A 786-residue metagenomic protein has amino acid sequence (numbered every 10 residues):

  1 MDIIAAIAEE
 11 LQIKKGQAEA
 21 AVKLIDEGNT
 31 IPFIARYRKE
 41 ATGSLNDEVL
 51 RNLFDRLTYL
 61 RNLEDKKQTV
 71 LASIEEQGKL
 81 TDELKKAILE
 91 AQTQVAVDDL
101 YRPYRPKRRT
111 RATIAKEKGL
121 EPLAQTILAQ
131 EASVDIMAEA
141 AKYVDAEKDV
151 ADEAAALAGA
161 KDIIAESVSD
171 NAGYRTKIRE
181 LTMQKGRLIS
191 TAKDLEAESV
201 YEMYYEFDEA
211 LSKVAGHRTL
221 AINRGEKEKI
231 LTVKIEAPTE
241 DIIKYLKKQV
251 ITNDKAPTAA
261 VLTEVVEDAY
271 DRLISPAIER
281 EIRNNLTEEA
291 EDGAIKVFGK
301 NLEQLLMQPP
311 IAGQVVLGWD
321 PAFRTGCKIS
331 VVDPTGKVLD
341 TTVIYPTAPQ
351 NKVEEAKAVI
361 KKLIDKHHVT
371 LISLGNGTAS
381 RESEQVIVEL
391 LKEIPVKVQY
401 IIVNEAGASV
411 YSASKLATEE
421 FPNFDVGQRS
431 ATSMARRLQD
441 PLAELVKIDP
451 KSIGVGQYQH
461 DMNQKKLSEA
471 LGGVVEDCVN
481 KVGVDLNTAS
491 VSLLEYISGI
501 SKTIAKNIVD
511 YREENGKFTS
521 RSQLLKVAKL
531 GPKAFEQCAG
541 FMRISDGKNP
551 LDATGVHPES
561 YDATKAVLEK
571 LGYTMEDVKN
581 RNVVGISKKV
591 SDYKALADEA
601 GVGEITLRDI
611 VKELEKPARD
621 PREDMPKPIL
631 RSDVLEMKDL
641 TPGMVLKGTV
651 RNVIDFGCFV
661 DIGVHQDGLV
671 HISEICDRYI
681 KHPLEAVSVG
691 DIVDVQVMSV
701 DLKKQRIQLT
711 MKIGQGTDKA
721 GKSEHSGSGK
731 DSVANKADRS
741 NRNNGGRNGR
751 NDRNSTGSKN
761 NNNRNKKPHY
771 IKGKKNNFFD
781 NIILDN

Functional and structural regions predicted by a protein language model:
K14-K15, E27-G28, Q94, R108 (+20 more regions): Short flexible coil/turn linkers enriched for glycine and charged/polar residues that connect secondary-structure
T30-I31, N46-T113, K118-E147, K481-D624 (+3 more regions): Accessory alpha-helical DNA-binding modules that contact the DNA backbone or grooves
Y37-K39, L128, P238, P321 (+11 more regions): Short, ordered loop/turn segments at secondary-structure junctions
V49-R51, Y59, L63, Q68-S73 (+3 more regions): Duplex nucleic acid-engaging cores and interfaces of nucleic-acid transaction enzymes
A96, I401, G407, S412-V482 (+1 more regions): Long, charge-rich intrinsically disordered scaffolds of nucleic-acid metabolism proteins
E180-L188, W319-F323, G377-A379, V403-V410 (+5 more regions): A glycine-rich phosphate-binding loop feature that marks nucleotide/adenosyl-phosphate handling sites
E281-G299, S452-G483, D598-P642: Long, charged amphipathic helices and adjacent flexible linkers at domain junctions
I544-N786: Single-stranded RNA-binding regions, centering on S1/OB-family and related RNA-binding modules
